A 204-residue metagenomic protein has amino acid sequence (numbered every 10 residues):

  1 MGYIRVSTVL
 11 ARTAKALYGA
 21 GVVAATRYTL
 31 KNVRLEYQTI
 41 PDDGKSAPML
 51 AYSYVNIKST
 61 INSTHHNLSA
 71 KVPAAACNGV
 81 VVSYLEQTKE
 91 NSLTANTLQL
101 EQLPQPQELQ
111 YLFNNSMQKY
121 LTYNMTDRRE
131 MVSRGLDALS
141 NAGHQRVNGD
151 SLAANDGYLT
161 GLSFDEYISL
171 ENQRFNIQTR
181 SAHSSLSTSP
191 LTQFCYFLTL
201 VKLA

Functional and structural regions predicted by a protein language model:
M1-A204: Flexible assembly/topogenesis modules
